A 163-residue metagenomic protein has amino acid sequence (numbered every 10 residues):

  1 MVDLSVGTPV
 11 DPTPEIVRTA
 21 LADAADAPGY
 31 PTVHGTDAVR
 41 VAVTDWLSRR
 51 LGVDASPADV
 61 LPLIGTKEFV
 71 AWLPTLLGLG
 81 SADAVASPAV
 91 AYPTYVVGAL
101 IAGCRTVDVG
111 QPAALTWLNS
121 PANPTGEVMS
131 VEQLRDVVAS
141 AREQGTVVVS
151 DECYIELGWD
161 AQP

Functional and structural regions predicted by a protein language model:
M1-E68, W72: N-terminal small-domain helix-loop-helix segment of the aminotransferase-like
T13, I64, A89, V96 (+3 more regions): Activation segment
I16-R18, P74-T75, G98-L100, M129-S130 (+1 more regions): Short amphipathic alpha-helical segments
V43, Y95-A99, A141: Short hydrophobic alpha-helical segments of the AMP-binding
P62, S87, L118: Redox-cofactor binding/interface segments in oxidoreductases and associated redox assembly factors
F69-V70, T94, E156-L157: Catalytic P-loop NTPase motifs of RecA-like helicase/translocase cores
L76-A99, R105-V107: Conserved PLP-anchoring active-site segment centered on the Schiff-base-forming lysine
V107-Q162: Active-site phosphate-binding strand-loop segment of PLP-dependent enzymes
